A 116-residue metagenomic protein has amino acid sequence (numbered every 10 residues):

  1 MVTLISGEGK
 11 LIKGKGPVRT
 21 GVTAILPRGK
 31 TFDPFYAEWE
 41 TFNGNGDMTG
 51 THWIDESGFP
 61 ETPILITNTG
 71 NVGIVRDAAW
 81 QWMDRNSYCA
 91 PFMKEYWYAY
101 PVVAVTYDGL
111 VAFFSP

Functional and structural regions predicted by a protein language model:
M1-P116: Alpha/propeptide regions of enzymes that mature by internal proteolysis
